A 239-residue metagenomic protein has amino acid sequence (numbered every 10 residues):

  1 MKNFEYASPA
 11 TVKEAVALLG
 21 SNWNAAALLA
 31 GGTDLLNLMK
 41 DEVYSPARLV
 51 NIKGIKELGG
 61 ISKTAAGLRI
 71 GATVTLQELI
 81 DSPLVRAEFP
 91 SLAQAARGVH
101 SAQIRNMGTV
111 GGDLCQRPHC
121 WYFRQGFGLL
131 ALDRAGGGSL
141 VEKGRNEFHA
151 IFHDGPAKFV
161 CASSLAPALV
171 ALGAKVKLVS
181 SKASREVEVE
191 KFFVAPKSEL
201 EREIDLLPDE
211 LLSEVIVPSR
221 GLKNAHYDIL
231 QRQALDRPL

Functional and structural regions predicted by a protein language model:
M1-L239: C-terminal structural segment of proteins
